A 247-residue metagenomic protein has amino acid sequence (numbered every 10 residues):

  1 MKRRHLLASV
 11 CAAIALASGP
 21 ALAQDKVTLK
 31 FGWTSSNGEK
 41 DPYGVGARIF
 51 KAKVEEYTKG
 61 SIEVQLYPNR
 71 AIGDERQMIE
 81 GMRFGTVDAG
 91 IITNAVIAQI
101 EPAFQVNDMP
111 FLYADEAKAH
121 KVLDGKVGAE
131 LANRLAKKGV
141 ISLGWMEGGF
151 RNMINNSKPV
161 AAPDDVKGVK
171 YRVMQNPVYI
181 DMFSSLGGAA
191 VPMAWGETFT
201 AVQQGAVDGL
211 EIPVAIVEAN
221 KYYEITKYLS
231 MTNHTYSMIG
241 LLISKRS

Functional and structural regions predicted by a protein language model:
R4, A8-C11, Q24-K118, K126-V127 (+1 more regions): N-terminal secretory/targeting leader peptides
G19-A23: Sec/Tat signal peptide C-region and signal peptidase I cleavage site
